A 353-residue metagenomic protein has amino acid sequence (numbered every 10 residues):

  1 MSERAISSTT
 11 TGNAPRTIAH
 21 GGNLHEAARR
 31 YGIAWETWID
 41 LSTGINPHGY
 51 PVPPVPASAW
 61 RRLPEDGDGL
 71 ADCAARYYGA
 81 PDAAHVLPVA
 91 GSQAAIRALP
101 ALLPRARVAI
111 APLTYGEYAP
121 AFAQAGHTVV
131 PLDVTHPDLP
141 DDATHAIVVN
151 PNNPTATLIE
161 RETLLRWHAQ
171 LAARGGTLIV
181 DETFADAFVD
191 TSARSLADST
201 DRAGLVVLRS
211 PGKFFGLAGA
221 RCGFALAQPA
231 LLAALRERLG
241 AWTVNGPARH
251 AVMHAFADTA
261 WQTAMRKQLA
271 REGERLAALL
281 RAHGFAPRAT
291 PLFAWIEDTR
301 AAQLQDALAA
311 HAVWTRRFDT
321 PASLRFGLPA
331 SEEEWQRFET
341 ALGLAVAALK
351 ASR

Functional and structural regions predicted by a protein language model:
S2, E162, A310, T320-R353: PLP-dependent enzyme catalytic core of the Aspartate aminotransferase-like
S2-D66, C73-R76: N-terminal "arm"/small-domain region of PLP-dependent enzymes with the aminotransferase-like
D40, P88, L208, G284-T290 (+1 more regions): Short beta-strand
V52-P53, R300-A307, E333-R337: Short, conserved charged micro-motifs
A83-V108, Y118: Conserved beta-loop-alpha segment that forms the PLP phosphate-binding cup at the N-terminus of a helix
V130-T191, D198, L349: Active-site phosphate-binding strand-loop segment of PLP-dependent enzymes
G204-L280, F285-P287: PLP-dependent aminotransferase class I/II
A270, L280-H311, L328: Conserved PLP-binding catalytic core of the aspartate aminotransferase-like
